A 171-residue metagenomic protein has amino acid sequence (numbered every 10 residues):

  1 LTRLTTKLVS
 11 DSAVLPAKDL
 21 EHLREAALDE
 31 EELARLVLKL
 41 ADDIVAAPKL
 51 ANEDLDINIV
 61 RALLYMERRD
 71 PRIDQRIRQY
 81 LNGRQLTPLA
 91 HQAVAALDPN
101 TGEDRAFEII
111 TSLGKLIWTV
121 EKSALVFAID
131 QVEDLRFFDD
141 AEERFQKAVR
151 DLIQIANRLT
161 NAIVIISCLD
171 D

Functional and structural regions predicted by a protein language model:
L1-K122: P-loop NTPase nucleotide-binding core
E108, E121-D134, D139-D171: Sensor-1/coupling segment of RecA-like P-loop NTPase cores
